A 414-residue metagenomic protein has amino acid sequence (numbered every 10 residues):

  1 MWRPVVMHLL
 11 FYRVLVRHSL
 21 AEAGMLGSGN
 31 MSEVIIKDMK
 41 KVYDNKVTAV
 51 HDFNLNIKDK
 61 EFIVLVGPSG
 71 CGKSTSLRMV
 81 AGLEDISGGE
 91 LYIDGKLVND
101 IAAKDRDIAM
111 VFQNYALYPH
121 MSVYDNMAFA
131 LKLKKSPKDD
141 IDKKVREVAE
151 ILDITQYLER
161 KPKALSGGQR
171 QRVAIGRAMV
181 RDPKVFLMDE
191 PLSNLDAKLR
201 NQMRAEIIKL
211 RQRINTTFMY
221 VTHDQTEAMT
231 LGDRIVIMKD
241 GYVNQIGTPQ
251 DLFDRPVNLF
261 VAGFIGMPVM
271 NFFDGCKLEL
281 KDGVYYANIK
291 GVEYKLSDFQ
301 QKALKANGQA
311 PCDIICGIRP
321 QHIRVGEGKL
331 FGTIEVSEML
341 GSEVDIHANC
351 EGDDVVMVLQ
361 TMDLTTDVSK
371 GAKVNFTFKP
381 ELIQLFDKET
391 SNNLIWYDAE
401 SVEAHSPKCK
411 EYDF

Functional and structural regions predicted by a protein language model:
F53-V64: Pre-Walker A (P-loop) beta-loop-beta motif of ABC nucleotide-binding domains
V66-P68: The feature captures the beta-strand-to-loop junction immediately N-terminal to the Walker
A81: Helix-to-loop junction immediately C-terminal to a conserved catalytic motif
G89-L97: Conserved ABC transporter NBD signature motif
A103-F260, F264: ABC ATPase nucleotide-binding domains
L280-F414: Non-catalytic connector elements of ABC transporters
